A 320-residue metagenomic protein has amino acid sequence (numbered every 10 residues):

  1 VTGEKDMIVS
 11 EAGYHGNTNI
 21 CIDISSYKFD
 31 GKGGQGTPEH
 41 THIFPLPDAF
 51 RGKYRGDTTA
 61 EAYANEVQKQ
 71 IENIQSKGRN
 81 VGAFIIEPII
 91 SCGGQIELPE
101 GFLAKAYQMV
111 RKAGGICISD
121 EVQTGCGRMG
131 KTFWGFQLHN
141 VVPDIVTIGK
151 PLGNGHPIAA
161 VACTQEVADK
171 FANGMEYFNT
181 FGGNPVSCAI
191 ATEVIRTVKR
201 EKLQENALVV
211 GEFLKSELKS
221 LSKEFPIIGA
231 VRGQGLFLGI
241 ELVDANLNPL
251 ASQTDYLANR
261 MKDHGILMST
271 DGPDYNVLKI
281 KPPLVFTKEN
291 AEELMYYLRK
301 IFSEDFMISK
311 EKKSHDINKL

Functional and structural regions predicted by a protein language model:
V1-L320: Conserved N-terminal phosphate-binding loop of PLP-dependent enzymes in the Aspartate aminotransferase
